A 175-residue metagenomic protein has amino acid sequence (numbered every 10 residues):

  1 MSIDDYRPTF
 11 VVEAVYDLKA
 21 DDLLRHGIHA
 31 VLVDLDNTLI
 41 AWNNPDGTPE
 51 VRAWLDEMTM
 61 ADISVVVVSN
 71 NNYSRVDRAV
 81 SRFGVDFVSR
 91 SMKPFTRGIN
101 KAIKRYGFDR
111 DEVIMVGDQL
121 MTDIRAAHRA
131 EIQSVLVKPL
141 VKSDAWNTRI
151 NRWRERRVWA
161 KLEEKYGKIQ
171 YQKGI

Functional and structural regions predicted by a protein language model:
S2-V33, I40-P45, P49-I175: Asp-based, Mg2+/Mn2+-dependent phosphohydrolase catalytic module
